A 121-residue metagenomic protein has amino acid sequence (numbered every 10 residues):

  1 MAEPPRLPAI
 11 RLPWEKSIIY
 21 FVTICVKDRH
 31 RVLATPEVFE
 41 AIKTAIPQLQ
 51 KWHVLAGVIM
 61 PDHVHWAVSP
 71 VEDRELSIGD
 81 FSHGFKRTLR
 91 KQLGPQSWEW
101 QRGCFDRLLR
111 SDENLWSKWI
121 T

Functional and structural regions predicted by a protein language model:
M1-T121: Short catalytic/metal-binding and nucleic-acid-binding patches
